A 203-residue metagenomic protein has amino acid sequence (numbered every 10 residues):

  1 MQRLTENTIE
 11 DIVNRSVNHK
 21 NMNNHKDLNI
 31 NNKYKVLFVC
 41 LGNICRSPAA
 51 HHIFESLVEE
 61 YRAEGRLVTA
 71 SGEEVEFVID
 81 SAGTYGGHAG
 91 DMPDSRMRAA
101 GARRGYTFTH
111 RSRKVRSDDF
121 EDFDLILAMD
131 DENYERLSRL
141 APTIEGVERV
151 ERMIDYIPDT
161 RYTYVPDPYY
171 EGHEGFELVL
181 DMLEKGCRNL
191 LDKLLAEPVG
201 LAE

Functional and structural regions predicted by a protein language model:
Q2-H19, N23-D122, D192-A202: Conserved active-site segments centered on acidic
Q2-T5, I9, D27, K33 (+3 more regions): Phosphate-binding/catalytic loops
P48, D130-D131: Alpha-helix N-cap/helix-start capping motif
S56, S81, R103, M129 (+2 more regions): Generic detector of well-ordered secondary structure
